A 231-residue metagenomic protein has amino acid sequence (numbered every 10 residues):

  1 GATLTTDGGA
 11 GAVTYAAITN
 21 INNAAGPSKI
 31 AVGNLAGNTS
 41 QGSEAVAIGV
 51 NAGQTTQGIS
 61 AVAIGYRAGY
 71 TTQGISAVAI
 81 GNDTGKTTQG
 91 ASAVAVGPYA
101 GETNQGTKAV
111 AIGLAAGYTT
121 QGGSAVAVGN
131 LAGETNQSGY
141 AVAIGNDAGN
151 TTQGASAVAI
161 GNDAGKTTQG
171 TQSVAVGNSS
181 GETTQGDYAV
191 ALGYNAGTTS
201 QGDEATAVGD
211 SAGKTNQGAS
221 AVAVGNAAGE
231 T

Functional and structural regions predicted by a protein language model:
L4-T231: Glycine- and small/polar-enriched repetitive beta-structure motifs of secreted/surface proteins
